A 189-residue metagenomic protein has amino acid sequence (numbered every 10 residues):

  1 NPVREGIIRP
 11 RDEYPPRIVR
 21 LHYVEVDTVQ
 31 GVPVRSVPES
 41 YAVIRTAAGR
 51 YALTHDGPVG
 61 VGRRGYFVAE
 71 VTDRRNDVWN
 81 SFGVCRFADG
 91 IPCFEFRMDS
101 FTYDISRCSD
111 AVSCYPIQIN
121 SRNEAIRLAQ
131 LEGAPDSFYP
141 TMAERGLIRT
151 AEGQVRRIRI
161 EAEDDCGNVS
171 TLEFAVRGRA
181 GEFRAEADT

Functional and structural regions predicted by a protein language model:
N1-R35: Conserved, short, structured surface segments that act as functional micro-motifs
V29-G31, P38-F183: Long, low-complexity serine/threonine/glycine- and acidic-rich segments characteristic of extracellular
